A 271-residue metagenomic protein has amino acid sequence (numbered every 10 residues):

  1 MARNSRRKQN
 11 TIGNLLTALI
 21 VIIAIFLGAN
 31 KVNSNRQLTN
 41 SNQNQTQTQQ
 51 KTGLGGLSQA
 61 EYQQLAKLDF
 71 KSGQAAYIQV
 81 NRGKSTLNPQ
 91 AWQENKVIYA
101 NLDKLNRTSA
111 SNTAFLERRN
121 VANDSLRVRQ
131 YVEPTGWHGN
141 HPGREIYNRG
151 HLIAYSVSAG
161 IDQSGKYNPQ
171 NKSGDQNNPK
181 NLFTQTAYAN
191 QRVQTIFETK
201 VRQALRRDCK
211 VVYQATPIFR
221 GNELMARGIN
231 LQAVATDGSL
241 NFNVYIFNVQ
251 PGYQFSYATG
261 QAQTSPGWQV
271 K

Functional and structural regions predicted by a protein language model:
M1-T11: N-terminal Lys/Arg-rich, disordered targeting/topogenic segments
I12, N40-N42, I246: Intrinsically disordered, low-complexity peptide-like regions
G13-N14, T52-E61, F197, P266-V270: Membrane-embedded alpha-helical bundles that constitute the cytochrome b-like, heme-associated redox core of multi-pass
L15-A29: Hydrophobic membrane-insertion alpha-helices, especially the h-region of bacterial N-terminal signal peptides
G28-T39, L231-V234: Hydrophobic single-pass membrane-insertion segments
N33-P89: N-terminal, intrinsically disordered, polar/charged segments of Gram-positive cell-envelope systems that serve as
L68-E117, V244: Polybasic, low-complexity association/targeting segments
S109-K271: Domain-level detector of nuclease and nuclease-like folds in predominantly extracellular/periplasmic contexts
